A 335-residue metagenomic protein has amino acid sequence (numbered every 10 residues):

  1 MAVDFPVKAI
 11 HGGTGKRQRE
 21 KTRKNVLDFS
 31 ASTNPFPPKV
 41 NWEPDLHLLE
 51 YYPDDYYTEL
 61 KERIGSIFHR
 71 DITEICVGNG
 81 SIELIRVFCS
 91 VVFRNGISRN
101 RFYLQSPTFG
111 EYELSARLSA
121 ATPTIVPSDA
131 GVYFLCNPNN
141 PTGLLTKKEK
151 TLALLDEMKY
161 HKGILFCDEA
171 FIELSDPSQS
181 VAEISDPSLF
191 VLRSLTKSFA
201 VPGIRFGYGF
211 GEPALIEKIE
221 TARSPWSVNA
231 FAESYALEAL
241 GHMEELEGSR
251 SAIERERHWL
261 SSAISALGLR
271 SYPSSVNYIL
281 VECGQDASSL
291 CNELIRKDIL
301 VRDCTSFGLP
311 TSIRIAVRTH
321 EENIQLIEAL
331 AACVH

Functional and structural regions predicted by a protein language model:
M1-Y56, R63-S66: N-terminal "arm"/small-domain region of PLP-dependent enzymes with the aminotransferase-like
V40, D286-N292, E322-Q325: Short, conserved charged micro-motifs
D55, S188-S265, L269-Y272: PLP-dependent aminotransferase class I/II
Y57-R101, S119: Phosphate-binding glycine-rich loop
R70, E149, R296-K297, S306-H335: PLP-dependent enzyme catalytic core of the Aspartate aminotransferase-like
R117-S119, T124-S175: Active-site phosphate-binding strand-loop segment of PLP-dependent enzymes
A266-K297: Conserved PLP-binding catalytic core of the aspartate aminotransferase-like
